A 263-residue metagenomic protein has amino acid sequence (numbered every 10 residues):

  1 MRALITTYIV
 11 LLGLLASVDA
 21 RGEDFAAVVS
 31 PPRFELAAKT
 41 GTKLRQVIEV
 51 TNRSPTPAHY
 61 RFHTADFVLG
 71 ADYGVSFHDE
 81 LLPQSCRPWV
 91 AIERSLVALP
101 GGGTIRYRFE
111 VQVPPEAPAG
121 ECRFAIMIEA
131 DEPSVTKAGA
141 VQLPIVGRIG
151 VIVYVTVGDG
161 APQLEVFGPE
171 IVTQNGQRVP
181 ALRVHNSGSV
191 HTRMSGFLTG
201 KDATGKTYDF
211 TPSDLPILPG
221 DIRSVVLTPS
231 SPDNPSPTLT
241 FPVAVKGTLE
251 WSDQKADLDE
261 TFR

Functional and structural regions predicted by a protein language model:
L15-S17: N-terminal signal peptide c-region/cleavage motif recognized by signal peptidases
E23-A58, R94-A98, P162-A181, D214: Beta-sheet-dominated interaction scaffolds and their linkers
D24-S30, S54-F109, S195, D202-T207: Surface-exposed binding patches on compact interaction domains or structured appendages
L44-Q46, V97-E110, G220-T228: Short Pro-Gly-centered flexible turn/kink motifs
V50-S54, V111, V184-G188: Asparagine-centered strand-capping/turn motif at beta-strand->loop junctions
T56-A58, G188-R193, P235-S236: A short beta-turn/strand-edge loop motif at beta-sheet boundaries
H59-V68, Q112-V155, D233-R263: Terminal connector regions
T204-P212, D253-L258: Surface-exposed loop/edge segments in extracytoplasmic proteins
